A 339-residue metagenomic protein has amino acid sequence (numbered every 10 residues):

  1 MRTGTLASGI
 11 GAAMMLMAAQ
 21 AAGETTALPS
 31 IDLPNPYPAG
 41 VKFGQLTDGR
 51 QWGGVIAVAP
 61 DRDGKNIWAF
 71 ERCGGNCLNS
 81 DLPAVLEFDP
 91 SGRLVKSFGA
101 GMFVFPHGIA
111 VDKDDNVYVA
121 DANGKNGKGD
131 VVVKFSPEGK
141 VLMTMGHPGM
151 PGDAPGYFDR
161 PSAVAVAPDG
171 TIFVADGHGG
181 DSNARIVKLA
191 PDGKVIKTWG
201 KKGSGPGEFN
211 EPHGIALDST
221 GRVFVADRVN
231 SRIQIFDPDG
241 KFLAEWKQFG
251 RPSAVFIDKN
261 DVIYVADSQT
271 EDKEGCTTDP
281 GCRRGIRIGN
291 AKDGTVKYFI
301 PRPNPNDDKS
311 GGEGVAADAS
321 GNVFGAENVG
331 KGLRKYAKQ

Functional and structural regions predicted by a protein language model:
M1-T5: Positively charged n-region of N-terminal signal peptides that target proteins for export
A7-S8, F43: Hydrophobic alpha-helical segments and their boundary regions
S8-A18: Bacterial N-terminal signal peptides
A22-Q339: Eukaryotic scaffold repeat domains enriched in small/polar residues
